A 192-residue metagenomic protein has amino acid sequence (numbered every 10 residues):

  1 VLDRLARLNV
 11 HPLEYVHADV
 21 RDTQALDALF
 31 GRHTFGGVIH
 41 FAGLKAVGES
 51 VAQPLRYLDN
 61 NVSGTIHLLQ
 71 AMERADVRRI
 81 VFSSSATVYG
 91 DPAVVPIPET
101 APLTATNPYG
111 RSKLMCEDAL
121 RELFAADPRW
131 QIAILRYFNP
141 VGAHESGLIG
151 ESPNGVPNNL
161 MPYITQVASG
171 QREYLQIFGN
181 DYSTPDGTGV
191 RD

Functional and structural regions predicted by a protein language model:
V1-A143: N-terminal Rossmann-like NAD(P)+-binding domain of SDR-like oxidoreductases, especially those catalyzing
R121-D192: NAD(P)-dependent short-chain dehydrogenase/reductase
